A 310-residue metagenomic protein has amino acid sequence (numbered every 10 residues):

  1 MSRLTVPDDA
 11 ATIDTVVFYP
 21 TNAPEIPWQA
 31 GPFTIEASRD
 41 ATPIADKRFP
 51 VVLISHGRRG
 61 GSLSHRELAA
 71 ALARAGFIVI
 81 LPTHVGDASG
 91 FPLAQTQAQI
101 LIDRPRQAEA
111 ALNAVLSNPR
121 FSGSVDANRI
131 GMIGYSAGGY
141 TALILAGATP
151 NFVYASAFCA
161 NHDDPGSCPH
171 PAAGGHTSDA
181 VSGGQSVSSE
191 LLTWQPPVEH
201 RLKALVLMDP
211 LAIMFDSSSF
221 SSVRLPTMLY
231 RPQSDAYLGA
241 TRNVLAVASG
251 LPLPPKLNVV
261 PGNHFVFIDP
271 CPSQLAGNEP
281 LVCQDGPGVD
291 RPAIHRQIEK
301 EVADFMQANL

Functional and structural regions predicted by a protein language model:
M1-L53, S64, R74, P255: Domain-level recognition of soluble alpha/beta enzyme cores, biased toward histidine phosphatases/phosphomutases
A41-R48, G60-G86, A248: Short amphipathic alpha-helix adjacent to the substrate-entry channel of hydrolases
P50-G57, T83, R231-P232: The conserved beta1-alpha1 loop
R59-A71, A88-A110: Catalytic nucleophile-loop/oxyanion-hole region of alpha/beta-hydrolase and closely related hydrolase-like folds
Q97-G123, A127, I144, V153-T177 (+2 more regions): Alpha/beta-hydrolase active-site loop
G134-G138, A142: Gly/Ala-rich beta-loop-alpha elbow adjacent to hydrolase catalytic centers
S178-L253: The feature captures the conserved acid-bearing segment of alpha/beta-hydrolase catalytic domains
S222-A293: Active-site-adjacent alpha-helix of alpha/beta-hydrolase-fold enzymes
